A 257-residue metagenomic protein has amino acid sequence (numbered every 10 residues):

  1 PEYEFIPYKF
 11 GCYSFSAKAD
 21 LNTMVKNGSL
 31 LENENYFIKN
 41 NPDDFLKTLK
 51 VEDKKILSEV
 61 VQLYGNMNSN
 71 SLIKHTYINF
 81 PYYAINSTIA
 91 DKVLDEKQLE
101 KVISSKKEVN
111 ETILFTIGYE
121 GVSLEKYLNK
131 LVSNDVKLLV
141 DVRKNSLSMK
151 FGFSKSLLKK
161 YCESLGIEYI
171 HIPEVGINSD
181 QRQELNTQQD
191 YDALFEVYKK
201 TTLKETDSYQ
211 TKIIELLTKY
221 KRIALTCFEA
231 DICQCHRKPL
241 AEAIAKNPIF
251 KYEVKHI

Functional and structural regions predicted by a protein language model:
P1-E120, I249: Domain-edge interaction signal
N22, T187-A224: Internal catalytic-core helix/loop-beta-alpha segment that presents or stabilizes conserved functional determinants
V109-E120, V175-S179, N186-E205: Acidic/glycine-enriched edge-of-secondary-structure segments
L114-I167: Glycine-rich, flexible N-terminal cofactor/catalytic loop recognition
L138-N145, R222-A230: Acidic beta-strand-to-loop metal/phosphate-binding motif
M149-Y191: Short, surface-exposed acidic-centric catalytic microdomains
S154, Q234-N247: Short Gly/Thr/Asp-enriched flexible loops that form oxyanion-binding sites at enzyme active sites
A245-I257: Short, flexible loop segments at boundaries between secondary-structure elements
